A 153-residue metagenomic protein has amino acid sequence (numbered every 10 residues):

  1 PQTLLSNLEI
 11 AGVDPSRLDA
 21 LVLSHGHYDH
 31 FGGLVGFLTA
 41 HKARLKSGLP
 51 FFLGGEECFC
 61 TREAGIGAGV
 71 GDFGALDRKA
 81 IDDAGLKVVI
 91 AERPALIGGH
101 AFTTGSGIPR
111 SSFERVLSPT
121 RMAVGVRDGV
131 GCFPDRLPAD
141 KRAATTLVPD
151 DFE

Functional and structural regions predicted by a protein language model:
P1-A20, V35-G36, A43, R115: Pre-active-site segment of Zn-dependent metallo-hydrolases
L8, H25, F51, H100-A101: Divalent metal-coordination and catalytic microenvironments
L18-Y28: Metallo-beta-lactamase
V22, G48-F59: Short internal beta-strands
D29-L34: Active-site histidine-anchored catalytic micro-motif
F52, K87-E92, F102: General small-molecule cofactor/ligand-binding pocket signal
G55-D83: Active-site neighborhood of divalent metal-dependent phosphoester bond hydrolases
G67-G71, R93-F152: Active-site-proximal loop/helix segment associated with metal-binding centers of metalloenzymes
